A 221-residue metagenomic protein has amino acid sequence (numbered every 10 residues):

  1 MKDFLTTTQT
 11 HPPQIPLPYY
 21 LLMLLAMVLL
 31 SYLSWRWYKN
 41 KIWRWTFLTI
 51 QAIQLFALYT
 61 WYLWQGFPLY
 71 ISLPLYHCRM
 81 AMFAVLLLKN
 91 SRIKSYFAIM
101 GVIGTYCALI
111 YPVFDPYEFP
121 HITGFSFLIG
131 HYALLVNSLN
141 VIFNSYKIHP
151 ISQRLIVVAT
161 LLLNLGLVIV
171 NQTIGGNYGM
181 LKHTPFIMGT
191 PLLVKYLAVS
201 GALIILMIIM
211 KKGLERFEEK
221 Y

Functional and structural regions predicted by a protein language model:
M1-W43, F186: N-terminal topogenic module of multi-pass integral membrane proteins
T8-L22, P150-L161, Q172-K211: Membrane-interface transmembrane-helix boundary segments in multi-pass integral membrane proteins
L22-V28, R44-F56, I99, V199-I204: Alpha-helical transmembrane segments
V28-R36, A133-Q153: Alpha-helical transmembrane segments in multipass membrane proteins, preferentially the mid-helix core
W35-K41, K147-H149, I208-Y221: Membrane-interface capping segments at transmembrane-helix boundaries
N40-K89: A glycine-rich, hydrophobic loop/mini-helix early in the fold
Q51-W61, V102-F114, T160-N171: Aromatic-anchored segments of alpha-helical transmembrane domains
Y76-M82, L88-S145: Membrane-proximal helix-loop-helix units in multi-pass membrane proteins
